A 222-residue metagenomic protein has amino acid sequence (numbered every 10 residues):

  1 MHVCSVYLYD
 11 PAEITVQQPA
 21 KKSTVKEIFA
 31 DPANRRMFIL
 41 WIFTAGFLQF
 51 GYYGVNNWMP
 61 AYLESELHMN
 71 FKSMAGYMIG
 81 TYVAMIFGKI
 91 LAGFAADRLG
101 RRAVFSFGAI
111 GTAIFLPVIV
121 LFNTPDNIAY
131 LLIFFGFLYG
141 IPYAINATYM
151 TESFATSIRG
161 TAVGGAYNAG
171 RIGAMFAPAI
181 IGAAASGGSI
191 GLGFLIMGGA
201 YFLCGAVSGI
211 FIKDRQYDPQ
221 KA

Functional and structural regions predicted by a protein language model:
M1-I14, C204-I212: C-terminal membrane-cytosol helix-exit motif in multi-pass small-molecule transporters
P32-I90: Extracytoplasmic gate region of multi-pass secondary transporters
L63-E64, A95-A96, I181-S189: Interfacial helix-cap and linker-helix signal at transmembrane-aqueous boundaries of multi-pass secondary transporters
I90-G100: Helix-to-loop junctions at the C-terminal end of transmembrane segments in multipass secondary transporters
A103-P117: Structural signature of the two symmetry-related core transmembrane helices
L121-L131: Helix-loop junctions at membrane interfaces in 12-TM secondary transporters
F135-N146: Core transmembrane helices of Major Facilitator Superfamily
T151-G187: A late C-terminal transmembrane helix in Major Facilitator Superfamily
